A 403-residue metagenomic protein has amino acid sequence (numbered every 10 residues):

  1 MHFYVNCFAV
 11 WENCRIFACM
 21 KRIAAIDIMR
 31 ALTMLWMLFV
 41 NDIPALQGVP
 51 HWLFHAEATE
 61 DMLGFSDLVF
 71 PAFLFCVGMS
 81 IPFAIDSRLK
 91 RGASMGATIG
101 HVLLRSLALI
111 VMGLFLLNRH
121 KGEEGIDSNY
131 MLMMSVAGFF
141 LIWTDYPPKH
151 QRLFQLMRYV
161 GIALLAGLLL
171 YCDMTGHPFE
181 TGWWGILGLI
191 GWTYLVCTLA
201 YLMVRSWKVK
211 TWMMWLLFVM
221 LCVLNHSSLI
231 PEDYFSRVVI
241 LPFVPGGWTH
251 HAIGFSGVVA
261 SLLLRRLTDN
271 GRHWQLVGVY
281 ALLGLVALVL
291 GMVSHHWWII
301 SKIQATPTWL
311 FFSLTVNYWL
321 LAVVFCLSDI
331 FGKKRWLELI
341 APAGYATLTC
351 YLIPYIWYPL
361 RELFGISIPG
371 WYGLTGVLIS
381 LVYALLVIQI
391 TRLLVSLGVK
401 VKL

Functional and structural regions predicted by a protein language model:
H2-Y4: Low-complexity, intrinsically disordered or signal/transmembrane-proximal segments
N6, F17-L403: Alpha-helical transmembrane segments and their immediate juxtamembrane cytosolic regions
